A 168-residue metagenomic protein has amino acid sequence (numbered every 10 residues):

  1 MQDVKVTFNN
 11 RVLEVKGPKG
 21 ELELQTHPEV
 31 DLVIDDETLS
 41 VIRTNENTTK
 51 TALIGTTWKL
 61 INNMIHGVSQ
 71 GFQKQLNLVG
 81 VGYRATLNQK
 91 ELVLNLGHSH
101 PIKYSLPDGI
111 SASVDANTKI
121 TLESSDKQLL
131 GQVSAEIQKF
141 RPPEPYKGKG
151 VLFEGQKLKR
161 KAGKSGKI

Functional and structural regions predicted by a protein language model:
M1-S134, K139, E144-I168: N-terminal intrinsically disordered, cationic/polar leader segments that include organellar targeting peptides
